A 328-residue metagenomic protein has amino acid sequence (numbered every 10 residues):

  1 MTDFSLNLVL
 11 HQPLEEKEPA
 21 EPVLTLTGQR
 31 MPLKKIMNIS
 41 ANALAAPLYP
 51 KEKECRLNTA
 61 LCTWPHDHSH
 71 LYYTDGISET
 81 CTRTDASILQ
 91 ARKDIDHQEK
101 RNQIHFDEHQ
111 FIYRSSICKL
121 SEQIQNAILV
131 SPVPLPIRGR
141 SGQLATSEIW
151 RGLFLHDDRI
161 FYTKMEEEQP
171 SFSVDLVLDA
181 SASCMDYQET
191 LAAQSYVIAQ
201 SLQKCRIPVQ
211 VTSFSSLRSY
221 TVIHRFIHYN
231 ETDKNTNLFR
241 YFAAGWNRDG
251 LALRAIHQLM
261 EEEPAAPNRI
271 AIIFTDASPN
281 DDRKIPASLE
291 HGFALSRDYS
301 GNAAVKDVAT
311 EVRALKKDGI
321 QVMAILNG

Functional and structural regions predicted by a protein language model:
M1-Q123, I137-R138: Extended non-core architectural segments that shape protein topology and connectivity
R92, D96-G328: Acidic, glycine-rich A-domain
